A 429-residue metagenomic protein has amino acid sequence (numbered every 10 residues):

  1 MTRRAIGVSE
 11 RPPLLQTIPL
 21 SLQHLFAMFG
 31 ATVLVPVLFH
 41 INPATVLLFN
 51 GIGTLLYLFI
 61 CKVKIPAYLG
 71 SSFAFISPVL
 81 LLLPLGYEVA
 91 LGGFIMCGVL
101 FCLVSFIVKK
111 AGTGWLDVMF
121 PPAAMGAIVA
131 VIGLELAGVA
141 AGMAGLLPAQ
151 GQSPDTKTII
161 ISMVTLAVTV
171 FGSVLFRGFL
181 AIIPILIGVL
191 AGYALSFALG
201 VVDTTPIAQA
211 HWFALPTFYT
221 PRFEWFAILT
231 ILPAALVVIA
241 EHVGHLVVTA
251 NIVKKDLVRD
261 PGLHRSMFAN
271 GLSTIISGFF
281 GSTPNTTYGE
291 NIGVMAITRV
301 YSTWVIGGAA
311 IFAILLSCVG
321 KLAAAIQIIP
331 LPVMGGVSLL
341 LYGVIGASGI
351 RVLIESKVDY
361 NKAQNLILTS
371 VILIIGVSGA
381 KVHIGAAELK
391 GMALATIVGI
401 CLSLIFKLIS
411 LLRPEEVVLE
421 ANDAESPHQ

Functional and structural regions predicted by a protein language model:
M1-P19, T204-T217, I252-V258, R265-S266 (+1 more regions): Intrinsically disordered, low-complexity non-transmembrane regions of multi-pass membrane transporters
M1-P66, S72-G86: N-terminal signal-anchor module of multipass membrane proteins
R4-L15, V37-L58, P233-T303, L419-D423: Membrane-embedded helical hairpins/re-entrant loop segments and their flanking transmembrane helices within multi-pass
L15-M28, P154-L166, I183-P184, L199 (+2 more regions): Hydrophobic, membrane-embedded alpha-helices of multi-pass small-molecule transporters
I41-L47, V63-F75, L116-M125, L180-L186 (+5 more regions): Short, non-helical or kinked segments that cap or interrupt transmembrane helices
G53-I65, C102-L116, T169-G178, V243-K254 (+2 more regions): C-terminal ends of transmembrane helices
P78-G86, S173, N291-I306, F312-S317: Interfacial segments of multi-pass membrane proteins
P84-D203, A310-V417: Membrane-embedded alpha-helical modules
